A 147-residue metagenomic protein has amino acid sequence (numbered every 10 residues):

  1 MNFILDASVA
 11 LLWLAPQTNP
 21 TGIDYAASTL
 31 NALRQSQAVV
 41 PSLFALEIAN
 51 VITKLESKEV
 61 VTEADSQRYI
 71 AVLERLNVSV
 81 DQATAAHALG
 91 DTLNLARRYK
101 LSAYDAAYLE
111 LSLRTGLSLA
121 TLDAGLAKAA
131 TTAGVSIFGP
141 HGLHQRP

Functional and structural regions predicted by a protein language model:
M1-L43, L55-S66, A133, Q145: Short, well-structured N-terminal submotif of metal-dependent ribonuclease cores
N2, L109-P147: Acidic, PIN/NYN-like endoribonuclease modules and their adjacent C-terminal/linker elements
V9, N50-T53, Y108, L126: Hydrophobic side chains within alpha-helical segments
P41, A83-A85, P140: Conserved beta-strand termini and adjacent loop/short-helix elements that scaffold enzyme active sites in alpha/beta
A49-V80, A88-D91: Active-site-proximal, substrate-binding regions of enzyme catalytic domains and RNA-binding/basic surfaces
R75-G125: Active-site neighborhoods of divalent-metal-dependent phosphate/nucleic-acid chemistry enzymes
